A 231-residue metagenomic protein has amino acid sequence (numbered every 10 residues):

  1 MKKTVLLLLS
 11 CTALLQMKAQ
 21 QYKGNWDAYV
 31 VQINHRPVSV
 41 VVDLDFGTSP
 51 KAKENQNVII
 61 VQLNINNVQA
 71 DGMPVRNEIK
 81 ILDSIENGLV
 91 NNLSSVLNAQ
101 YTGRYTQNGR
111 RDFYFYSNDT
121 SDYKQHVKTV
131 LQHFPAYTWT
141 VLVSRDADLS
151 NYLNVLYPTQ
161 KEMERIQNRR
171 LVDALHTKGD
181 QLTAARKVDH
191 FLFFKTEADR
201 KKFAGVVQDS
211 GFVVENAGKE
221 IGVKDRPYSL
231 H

Functional and structural regions predicted by a protein language model:
M1-Q21: Bacterial Sec-dependent N-terminal signal peptides
Q20-H231: Long, contiguous binding/interaction regions
